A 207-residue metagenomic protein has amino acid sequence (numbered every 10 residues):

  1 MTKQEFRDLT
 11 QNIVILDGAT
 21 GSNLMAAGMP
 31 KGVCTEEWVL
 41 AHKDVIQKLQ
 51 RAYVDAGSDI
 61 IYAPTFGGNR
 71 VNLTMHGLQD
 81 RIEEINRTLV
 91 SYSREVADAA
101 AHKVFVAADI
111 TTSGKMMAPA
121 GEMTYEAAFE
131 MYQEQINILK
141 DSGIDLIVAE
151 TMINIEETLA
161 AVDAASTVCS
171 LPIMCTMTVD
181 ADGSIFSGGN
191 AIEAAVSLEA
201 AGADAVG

Functional and structural regions predicted by a protein language model:
M1-G207: Domain-level signal for soluble alpha/beta catalytic cores
